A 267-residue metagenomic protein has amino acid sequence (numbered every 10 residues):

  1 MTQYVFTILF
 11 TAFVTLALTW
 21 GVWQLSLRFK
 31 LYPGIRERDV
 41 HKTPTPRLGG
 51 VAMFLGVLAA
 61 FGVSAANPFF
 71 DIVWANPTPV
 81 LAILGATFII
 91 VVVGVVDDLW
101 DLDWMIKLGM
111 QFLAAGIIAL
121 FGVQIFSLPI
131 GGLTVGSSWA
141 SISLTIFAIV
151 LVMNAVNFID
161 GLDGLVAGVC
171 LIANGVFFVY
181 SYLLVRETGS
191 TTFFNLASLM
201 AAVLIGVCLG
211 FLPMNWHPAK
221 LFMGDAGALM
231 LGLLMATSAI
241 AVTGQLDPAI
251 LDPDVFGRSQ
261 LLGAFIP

Functional and structural regions predicted by a protein language model:
M1-K30, F54-V92, L165-P267: Alpha-helical transmembrane segments
Y4-V5, L84, L113, I142-F147 (+1 more regions): Transmembrane helical cores of multi-pass secondary ion antiporters/exchangers
W23-F54, V95-F112, L133-A140, M153-V169 (+1 more regions): Interhelical loop and helix-boundary elements at the membrane-water interface of polytopic inner-membrane proteins
K42-R47, N76, G132-L144, F193 (+1 more regions): Short aromatic-rich membrane-water interface segments that cap or initiate transmembrane helices in multi-pass membrane
S64-N67, I117-G122: Structural signal for alpha-helical transmembrane segments and their membrane-water exit/capping regions in multi-pass
T78-A114, I118: Hydrophobic alpha-helical hairpins/lids featuring a short glycine-rich hinge
L120-S127, V179-L184: Hydrophobic alpha-helical segments and their helix-loop junctions in multi-pass secondary transporters
I125-G136, D247-D254: Juxtamembrane/interfacial segments at transmembrane-helix boundaries in multi-pass membrane proteins
